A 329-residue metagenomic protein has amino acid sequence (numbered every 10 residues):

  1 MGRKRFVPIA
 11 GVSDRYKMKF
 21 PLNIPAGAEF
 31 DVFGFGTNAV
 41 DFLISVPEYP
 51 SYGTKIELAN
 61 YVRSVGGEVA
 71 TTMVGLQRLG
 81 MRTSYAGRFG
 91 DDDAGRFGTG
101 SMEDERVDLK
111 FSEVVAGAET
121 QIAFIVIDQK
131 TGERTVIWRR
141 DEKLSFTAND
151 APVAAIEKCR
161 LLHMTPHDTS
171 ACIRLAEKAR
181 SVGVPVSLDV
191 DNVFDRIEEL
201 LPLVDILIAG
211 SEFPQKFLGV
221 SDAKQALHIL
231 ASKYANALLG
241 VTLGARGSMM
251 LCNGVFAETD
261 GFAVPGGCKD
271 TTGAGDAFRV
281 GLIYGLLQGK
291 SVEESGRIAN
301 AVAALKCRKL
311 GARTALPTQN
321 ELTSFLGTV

Functional and structural regions predicted by a protein language model:
G2-F33, K224-V329: Conserved phosphate-binding/catalytic region of the ribokinase-like
G2-R88, D93-G100, D104: Glycine-rich phosphate/adenosyl-contacting loop at the front of the ribokinase-like
S13-M18, R106, D141-T147, V186-N192 (+1 more regions): Short gly/ser/thr-rich secondary-structure transition/capping motifs
S101-G117: A glycine-rich helix N-cap at a beta->alpha junction
V114-V115, I125-L161, P166: Conserved phosphate-binding/catalytic loop of the ribokinase/pfkB sugar-kinase fold
R174-A176, R180-S187, D191-D260: Conserved phosphate/ATP/ADP-binding segment of small-molecule kinases
